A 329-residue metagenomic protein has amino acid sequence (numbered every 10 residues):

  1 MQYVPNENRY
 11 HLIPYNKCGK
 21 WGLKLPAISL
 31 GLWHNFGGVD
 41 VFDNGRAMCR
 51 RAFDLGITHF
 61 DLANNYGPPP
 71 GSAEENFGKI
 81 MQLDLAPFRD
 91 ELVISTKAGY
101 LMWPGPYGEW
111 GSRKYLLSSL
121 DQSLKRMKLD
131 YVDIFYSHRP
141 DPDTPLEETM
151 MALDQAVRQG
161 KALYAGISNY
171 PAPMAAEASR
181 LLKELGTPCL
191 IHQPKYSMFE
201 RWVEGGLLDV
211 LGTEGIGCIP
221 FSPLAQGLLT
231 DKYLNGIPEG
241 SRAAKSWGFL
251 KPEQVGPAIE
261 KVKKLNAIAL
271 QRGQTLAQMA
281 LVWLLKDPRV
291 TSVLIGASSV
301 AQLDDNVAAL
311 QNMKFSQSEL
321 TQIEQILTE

Functional and structural regions predicted by a protein language model:
M1-L92: N-terminal binding-site loop/beta-alpha segment at the start of enzyme catalytic domains that lines or forms
Q2-L12, P140-E329: Beta/alpha (TIM)-barrel catalytic core signal, keyed to glycine-rich beta->alpha loops juxtaposed to Asp/Glu that bind
G19-G37, S95-G108, Y131, Y136: N-terminal small/glycine-rich loop or linker at the start of catalytic domains across soluble metabolic enzymes
P26-A27, D61, P87-L92, D130-I134 (+3 more regions): Short acidic capping loops at alpha-helix termini that bridge into adjacent secondary structure
D40-A52, G111-M127, A175-S179: Short, acidic/polar
D40-N44, S72, N76, Y107-Y115 (+2 more regions): Alpha-helix N-cap and loop-to-helix initiation/capping positions
R51, L55, R126-M127, G160 (+1 more regions): Structural motif
L124-T144: Active-site groove signature of glycoside hydrolases
